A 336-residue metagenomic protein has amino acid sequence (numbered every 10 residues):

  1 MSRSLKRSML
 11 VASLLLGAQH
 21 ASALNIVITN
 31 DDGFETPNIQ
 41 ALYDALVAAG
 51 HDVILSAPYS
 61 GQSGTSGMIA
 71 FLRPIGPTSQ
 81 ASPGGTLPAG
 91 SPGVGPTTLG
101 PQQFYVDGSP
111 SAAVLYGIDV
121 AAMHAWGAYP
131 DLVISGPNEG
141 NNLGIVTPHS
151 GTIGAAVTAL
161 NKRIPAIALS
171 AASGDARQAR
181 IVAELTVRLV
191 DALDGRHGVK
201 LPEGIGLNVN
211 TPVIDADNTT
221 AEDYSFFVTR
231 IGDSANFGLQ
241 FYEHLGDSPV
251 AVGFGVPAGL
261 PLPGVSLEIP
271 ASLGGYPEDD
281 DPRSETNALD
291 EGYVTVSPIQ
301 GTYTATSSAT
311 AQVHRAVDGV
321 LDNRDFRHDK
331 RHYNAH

Functional and structural regions predicted by a protein language model:
S2-S22: Gram-negative bacterial Sec-dependent N-terminal signal peptides
N25-T29, V53-A57, F104-Y105, D131-G136 (+4 more regions): Structural recognition of the beta-strand scaffold that forms the well-ordered cores of secreted hydrolase catalytic
I26, D44-A113: A cross-family phosphate/adenosyl-ligand binding-site feature
D32-E35, Y59-G64, S109-A112, N138-L143 (+4 more regions): Solvent-exposed loop/turn segments at secondary-structure junctions within structured extracellular/periplasmic domains
P37-A41, A45-A48, S109-Y116, Y129 (+2 more regions): Extracytoplasmic/secreted proteins, especially bacterial periplasmic and envelope-associated proteins
D119-A125, A156-P165: Alpha-helix C-terminal capping segments
P148-G154: Charged helix-capping and loop-helix junction motifs
A183-H336: Electrostatically charged, flexible surface regions
